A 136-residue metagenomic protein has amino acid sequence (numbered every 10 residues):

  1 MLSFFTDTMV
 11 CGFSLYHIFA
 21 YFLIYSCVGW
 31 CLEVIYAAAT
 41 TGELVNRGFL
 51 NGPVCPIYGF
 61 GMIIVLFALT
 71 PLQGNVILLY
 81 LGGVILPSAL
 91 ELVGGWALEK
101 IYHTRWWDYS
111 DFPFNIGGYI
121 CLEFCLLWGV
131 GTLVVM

Functional and structural regions predicted by a protein language model:
M1-M136: Aromatic-rich, lipid-facing transmembrane alpha helices and their immediate juxtamembrane interface loops in integral
